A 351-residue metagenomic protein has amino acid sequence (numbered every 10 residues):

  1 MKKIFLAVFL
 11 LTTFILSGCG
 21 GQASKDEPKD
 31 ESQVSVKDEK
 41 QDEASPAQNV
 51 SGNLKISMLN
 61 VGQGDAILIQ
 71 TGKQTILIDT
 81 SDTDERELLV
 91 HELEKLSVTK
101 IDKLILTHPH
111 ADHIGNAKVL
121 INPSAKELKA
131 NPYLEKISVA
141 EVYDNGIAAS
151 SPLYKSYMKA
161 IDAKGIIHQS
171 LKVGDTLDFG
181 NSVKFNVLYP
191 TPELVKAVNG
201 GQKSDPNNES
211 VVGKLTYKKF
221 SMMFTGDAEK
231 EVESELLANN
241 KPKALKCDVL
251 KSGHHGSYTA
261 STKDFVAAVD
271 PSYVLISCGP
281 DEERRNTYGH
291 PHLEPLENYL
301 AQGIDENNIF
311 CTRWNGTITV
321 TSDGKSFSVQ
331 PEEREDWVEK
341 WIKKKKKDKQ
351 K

Functional and structural regions predicted by a protein language model:
M1-I4: Positively charged n-region of N-terminal signal peptides that target proteins for export
I15-G18: C-terminal motif of bacterial Sec signal peptides marking the signal peptidase cleavage site
G20-Q22: Bacterial signal peptide processing site
S24-K100, S170-L245, I318-K351: Core dinuclear metal-dependent hydrolase active-site scaffold
Q63-D65, D84-E85, P109-G115, A148-P152 (+5 more regions): Active-site environment of divalent metal-dependent phosphoester hydrolases
G72-I76, D84-D144, N240-S257, D270-L275: Active-site metal-binding motif and surrounding structural segment of the metallo-beta-lactamase
I114-L134, S151-K159, T262-V266, T287-G289 (+1 more regions): Metal-dependent catalytic neighborhoods of phosphoester/phosphodiester hydrolases
N240, C247-V269, Y273-T321: Internal alpha/beta domain cores that form substrate/cofactor-binding pockets in large enzymes and binding proteins
